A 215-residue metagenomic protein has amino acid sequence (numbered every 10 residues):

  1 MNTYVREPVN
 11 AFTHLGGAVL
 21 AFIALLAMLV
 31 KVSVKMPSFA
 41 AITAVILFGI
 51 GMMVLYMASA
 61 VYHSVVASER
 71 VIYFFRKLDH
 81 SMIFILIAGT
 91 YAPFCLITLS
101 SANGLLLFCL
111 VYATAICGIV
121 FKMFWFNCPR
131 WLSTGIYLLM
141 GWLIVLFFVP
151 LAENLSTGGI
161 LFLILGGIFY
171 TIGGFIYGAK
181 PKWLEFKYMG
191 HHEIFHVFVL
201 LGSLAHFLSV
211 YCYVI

Functional and structural regions predicted by a protein language model:
M1-I215: Multi-pass alpha-helical transmembrane bundles in non-GPCR membrane proteins that perform intramembrane catalysis
